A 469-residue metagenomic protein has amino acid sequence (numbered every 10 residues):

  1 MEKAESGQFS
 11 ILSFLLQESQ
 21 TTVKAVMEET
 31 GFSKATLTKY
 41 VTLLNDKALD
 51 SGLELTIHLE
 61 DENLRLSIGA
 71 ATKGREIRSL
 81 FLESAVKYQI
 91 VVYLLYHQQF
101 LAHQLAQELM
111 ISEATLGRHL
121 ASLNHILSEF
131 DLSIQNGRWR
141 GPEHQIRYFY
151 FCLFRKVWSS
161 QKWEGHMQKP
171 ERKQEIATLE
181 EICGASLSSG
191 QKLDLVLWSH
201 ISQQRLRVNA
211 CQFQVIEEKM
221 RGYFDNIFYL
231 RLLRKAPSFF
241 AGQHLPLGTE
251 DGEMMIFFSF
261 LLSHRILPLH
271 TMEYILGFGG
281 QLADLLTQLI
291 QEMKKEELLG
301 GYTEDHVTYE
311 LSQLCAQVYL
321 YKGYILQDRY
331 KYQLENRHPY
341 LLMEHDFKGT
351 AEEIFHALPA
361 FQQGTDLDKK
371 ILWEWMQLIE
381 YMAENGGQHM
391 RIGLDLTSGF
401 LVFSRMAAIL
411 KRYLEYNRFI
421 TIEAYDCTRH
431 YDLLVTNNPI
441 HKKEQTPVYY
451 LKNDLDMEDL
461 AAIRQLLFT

Functional and structural regions predicted by a protein language model:
M1-T469: A cross-family "folded-core" feature that marks the main globular domain of proteins
